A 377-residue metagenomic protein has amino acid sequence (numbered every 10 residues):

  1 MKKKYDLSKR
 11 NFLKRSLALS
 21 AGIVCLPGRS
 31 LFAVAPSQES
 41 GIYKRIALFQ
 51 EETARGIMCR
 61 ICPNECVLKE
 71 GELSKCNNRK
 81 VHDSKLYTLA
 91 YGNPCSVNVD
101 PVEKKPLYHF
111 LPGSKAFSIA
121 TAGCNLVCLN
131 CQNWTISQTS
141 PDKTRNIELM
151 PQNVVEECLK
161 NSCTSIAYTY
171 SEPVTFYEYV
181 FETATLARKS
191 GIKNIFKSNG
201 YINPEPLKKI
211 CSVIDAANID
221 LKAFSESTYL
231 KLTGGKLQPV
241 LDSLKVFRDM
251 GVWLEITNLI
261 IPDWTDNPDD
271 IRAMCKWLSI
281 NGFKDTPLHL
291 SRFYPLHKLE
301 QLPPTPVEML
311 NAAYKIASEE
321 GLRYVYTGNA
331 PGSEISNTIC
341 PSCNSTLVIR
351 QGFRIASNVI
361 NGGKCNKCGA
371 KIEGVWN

Functional and structural regions predicted by a protein language model:
K2-A21: N-terminal secretory signal peptides and thylakoid transit peptides that target proteins across membranes
P36-M58, N64-A120, T135, S336 (+1 more regions): N-terminal [4Fe-4S]-dependent radical SAM core
C59, C128, C340-C343, C365-C368: Short cysteine-rich clusters marking metal-coordination/redox-active sites
E70, F353-N361: Short linker/helix segments within small regulatory modules
V81-A216: Conserved Radical SAM active-site core
S137-Q138, Y170-T175, Y201-L207, A217-T233 (+3 more regions): Conserved radical SAM core fold
L159-L186, T228-L241, N258-A273, S279: Conserved glycine-rich "GG(E/T)P / GGGxP" loop and the immediately following alpha-helix in the radical SAM core
Q238-L299, L310-T327: Conserved C-terminal portion of the radical SAM core fold that forms the substrate/S-adenosylmethionine-binding
